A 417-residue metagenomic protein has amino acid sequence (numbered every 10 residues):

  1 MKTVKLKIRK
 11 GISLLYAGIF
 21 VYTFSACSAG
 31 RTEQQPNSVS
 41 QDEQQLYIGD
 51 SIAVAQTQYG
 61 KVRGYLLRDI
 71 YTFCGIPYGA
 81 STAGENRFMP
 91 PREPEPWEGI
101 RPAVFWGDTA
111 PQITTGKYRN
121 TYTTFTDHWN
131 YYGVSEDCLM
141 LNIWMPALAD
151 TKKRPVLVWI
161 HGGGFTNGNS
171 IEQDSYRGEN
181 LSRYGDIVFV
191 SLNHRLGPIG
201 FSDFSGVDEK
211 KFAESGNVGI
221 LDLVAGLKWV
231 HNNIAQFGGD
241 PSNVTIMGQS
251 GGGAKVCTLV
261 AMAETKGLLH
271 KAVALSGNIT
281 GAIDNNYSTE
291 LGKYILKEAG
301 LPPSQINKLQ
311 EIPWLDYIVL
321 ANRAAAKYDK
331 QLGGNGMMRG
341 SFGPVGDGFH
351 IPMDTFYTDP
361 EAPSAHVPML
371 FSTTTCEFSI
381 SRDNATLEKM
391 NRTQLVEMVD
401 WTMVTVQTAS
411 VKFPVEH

Functional and structural regions predicted by a protein language model:
M1-S40: Bacterial Sec-dependent N-terminal signal peptides
S28-N217, P241, T375-F378: Non-catalytic accessory segments of hydrolases
G162, D222, S250-G253: Active-site loop->helix "elbow" adjoining a glycine-rich segment at hydrolase catalytic centers
A213-I234: Alpha/beta-hydrolase active-site loop
N232, K266, L275-W401: Substrate-access "cap/lid" subdomains that shape and gate the entrance to catalytic or ligand-binding pockets
G238-Q249: Alpha/beta-hydrolase fold nucleophile elbow
G248-G251, S276: Catalytic nucleophile serine of serine hydrolases, specifically the conserved "nucleophile elbow" pentapeptide
G253-T265: Short glycine-enriched nucleophile-adjacent loop and the immediately C-terminal alpha-helix near the catalytic center
